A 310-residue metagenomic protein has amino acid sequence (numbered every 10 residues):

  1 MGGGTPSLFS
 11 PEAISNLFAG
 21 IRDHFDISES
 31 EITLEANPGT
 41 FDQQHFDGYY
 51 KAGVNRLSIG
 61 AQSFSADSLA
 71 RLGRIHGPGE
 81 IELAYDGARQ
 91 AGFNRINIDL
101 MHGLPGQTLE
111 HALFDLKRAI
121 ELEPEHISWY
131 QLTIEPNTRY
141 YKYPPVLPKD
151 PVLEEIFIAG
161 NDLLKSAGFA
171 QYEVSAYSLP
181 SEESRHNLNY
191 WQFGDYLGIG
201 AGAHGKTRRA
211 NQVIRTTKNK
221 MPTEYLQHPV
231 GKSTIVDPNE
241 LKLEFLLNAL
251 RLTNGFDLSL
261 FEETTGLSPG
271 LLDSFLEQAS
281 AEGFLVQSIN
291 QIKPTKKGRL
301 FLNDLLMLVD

Functional and structural regions predicted by a protein language model:
G2-L267: C-terminal scaffold of the Radical SAM
G266-S280: Short amphipathic alpha-helical interaction segments
S280-N290: A short, conserved structural fragment
Q291-T295: Minor-groove-contacting beta-hairpin "wing" of winged helix-turn-helix DNA-binding domains
K297-D310: Short, amphipathic alpha-helical interaction segments positioned at domain boundaries
